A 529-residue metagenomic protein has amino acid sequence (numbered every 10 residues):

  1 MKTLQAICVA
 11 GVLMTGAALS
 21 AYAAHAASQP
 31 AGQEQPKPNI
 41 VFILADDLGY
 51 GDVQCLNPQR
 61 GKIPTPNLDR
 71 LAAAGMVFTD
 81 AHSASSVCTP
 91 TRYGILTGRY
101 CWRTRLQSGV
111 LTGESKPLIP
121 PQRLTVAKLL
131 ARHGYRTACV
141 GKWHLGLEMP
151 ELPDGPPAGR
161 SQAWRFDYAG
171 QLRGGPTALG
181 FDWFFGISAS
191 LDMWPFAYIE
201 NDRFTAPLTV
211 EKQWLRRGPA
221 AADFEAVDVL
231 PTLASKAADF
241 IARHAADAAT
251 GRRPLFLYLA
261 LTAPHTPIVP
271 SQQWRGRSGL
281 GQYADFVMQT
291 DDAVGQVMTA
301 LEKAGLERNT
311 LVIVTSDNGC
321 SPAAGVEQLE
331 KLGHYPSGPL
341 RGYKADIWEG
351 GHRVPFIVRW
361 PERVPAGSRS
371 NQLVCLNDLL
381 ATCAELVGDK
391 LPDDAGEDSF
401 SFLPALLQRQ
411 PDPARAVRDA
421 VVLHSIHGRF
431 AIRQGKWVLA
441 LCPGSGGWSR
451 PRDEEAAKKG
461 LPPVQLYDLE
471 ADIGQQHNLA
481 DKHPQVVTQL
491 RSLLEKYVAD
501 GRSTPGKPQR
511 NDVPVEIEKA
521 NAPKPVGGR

Functional and structural regions predicted by a protein language model:
L4-Q465, I473-A499, T504-R529: Formylglycine-dependent sulfatase
E470: Phosphate-moiety recognition in structured ligand-binding domains
